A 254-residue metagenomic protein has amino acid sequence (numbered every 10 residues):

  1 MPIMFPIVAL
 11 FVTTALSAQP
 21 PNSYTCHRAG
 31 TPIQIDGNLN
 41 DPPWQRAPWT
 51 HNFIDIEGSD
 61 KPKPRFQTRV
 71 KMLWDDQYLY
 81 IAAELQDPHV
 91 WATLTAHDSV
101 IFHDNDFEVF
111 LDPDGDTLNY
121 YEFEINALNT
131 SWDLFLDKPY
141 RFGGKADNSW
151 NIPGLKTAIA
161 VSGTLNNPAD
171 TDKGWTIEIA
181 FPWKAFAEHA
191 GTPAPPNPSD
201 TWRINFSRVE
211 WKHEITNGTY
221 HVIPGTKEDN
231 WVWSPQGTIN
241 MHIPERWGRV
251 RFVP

Functional and structural regions predicted by a protein language model:
M1-P6: Positively charged n-region of N-terminal signal peptides that target proteins for export
V12-T13: N-terminal signal peptide c-region/cleavage motif recognized by signal peptidases
A18-P254: Structural preference for beta-rich elements and adjacent junctions enriched in aromatics
